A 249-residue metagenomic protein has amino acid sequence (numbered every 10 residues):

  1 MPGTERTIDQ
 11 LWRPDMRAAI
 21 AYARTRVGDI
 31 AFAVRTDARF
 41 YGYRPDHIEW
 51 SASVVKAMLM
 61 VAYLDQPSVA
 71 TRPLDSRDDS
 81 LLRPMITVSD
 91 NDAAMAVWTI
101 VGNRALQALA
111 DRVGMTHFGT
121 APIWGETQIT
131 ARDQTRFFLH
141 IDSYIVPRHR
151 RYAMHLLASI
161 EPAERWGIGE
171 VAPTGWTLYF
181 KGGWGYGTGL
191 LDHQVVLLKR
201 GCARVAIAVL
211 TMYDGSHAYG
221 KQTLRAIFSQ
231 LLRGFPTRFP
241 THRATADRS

Functional and structural regions predicted by a protein language model:
P2-G42, M95-S249: Penicillin-recognizing serine hydrolase domain
I48-R72, M85, I207: Active-site SXXK
V54-A57, T87, N91, T127-T135: Short alpha-helical patches at coil-to-helix transitions and adjacent helical residues in well-structured domains
L59-V61, D79-S80, R112-V113, L224-R225: Short, charged/polar low-complexity linear motifs in solvent-exposed/disordered segments
Y63-S68, I86-D90, W98, G102 (+1 more regions): Generic short alpha-helical segment signal, independent of protein family or function, capturing local helix propensity
A70-V88, L106-F118: Active-site helix/loop module of the DD-peptidase/beta-lactamase fold, centered on the serine-lysine SxxK catalytic
